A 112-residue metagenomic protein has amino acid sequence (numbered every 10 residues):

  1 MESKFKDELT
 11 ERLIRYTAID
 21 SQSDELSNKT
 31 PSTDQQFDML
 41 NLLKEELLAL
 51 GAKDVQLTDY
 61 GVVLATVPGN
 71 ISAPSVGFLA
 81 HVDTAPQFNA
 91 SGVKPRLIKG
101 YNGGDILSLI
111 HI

Functional and structural regions predicted by a protein language model:
M1, I14-Q22, L48-A52: Generic secondary-structure signature for well-ordered alpha-helical cores
K6-D34: N-terminal capping segment at the start of a domain
D20, I110-I112: Conserved small/polar residues in nucleotide/adenosyl-binding loops
M39-L50: Amphipathic alpha-helical segments
K53-G61: Short, well-structured beta-strand/strand-turn elements
A65-S72: Short beta-strand-to-loop junctions in surface cap/lid or active-site-entrance loops
A73-I110: Active-site metal-coordination/substrate-binding segment of hydrolases, especially metallo-dependent peptidases
